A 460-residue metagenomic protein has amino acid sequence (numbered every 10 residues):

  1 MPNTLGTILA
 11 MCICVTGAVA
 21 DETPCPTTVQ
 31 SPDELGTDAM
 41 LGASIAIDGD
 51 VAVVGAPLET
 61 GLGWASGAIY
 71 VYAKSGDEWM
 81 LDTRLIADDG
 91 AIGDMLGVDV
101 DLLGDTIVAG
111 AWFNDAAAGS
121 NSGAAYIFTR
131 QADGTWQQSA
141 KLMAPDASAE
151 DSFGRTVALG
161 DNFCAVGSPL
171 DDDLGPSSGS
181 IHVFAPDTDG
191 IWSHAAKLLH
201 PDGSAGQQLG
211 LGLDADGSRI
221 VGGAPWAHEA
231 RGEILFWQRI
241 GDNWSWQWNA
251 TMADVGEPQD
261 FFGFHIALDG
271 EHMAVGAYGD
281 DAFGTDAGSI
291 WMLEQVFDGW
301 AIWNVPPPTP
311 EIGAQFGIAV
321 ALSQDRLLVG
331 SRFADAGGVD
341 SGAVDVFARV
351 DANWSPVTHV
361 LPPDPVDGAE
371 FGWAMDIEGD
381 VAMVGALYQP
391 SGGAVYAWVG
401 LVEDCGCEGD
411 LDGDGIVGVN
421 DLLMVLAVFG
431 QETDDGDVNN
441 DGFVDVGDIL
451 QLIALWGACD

Functional and structural regions predicted by a protein language model:
M1-T4: Positively charged n-region of N-terminal signal peptides that target proteins for export
G6-T16: Bacterial N-terminal signal peptides
I8, T106, D340, L450-I453: N-terminal compositionally biased or targeting/leader segments
C14-V15, A253, D414, D441: Generic alpha-helical structural signal
G17-C405: Conserved beta-strand/short-helix segments that make up beta-rich extracellular adhesion/recognition modules
A20, V399-D460: Cellulosome-associated attachment modules in secreted, modular CAZymes
